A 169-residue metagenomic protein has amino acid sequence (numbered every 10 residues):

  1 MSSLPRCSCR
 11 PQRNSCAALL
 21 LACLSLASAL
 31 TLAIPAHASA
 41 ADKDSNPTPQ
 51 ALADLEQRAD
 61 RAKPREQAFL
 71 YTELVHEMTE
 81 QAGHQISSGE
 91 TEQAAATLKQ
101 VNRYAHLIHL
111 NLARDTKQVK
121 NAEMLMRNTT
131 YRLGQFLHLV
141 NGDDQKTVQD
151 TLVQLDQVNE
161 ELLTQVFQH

Functional and structural regions predicted by a protein language model:
M1-C16: N-terminal secretory signal peptides that target proteins for export/translocation
L4-S8, A29-T31, L55: A general, composition-driven signal for non-globular sequence regions
P11, A36-H37: N-terminal capping/interface segment
A18-A33: Bacterial N-terminal signal peptides
A38-H169: Long, charged/polar, soluble alpha-helical segments
